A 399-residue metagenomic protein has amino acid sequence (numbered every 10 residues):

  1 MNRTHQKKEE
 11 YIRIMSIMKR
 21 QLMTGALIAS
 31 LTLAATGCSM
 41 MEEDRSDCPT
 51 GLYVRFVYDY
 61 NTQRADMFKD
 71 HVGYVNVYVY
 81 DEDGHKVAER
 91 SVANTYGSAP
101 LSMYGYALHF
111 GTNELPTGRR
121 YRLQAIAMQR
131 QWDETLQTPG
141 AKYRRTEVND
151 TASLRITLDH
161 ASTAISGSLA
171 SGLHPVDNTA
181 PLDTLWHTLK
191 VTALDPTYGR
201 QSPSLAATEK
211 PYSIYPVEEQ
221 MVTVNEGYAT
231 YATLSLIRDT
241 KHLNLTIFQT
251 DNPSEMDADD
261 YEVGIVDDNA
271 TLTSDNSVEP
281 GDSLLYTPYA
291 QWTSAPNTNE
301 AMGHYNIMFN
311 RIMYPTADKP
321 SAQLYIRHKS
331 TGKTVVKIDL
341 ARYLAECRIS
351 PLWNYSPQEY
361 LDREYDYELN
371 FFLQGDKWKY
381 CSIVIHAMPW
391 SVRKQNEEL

Functional and structural regions predicted by a protein language model:
N2-H5, Y11: Intrinsic-disorder-associated, low-complexity terminal segments enriched in Asp/Asn/His/Tyr and depleted of Lys/Arg
H5-K7, M40-A152, R348-L399: Acidic/polar, low-complexity intrinsically disordered N-terminal segments immediately downstream of a Sec signal
I12-A26: Bacterial N-terminal signal peptides that target proteins for export
A35-G37: C-terminal motif of bacterial Sec signal peptides marking the signal peptidase cleavage site
S46-T50, K69-H71, L115-R119, E226-Y228 (+3 more regions): Solvent-exposed loop and beta-edge segments used for protein-protein assembly and interaction
N76-Q137, E255-L352, L399: Tryptophan-paired
K86-L236: Short, low-hydrophobicity acidic/polar segments
V176-Y305: Acidic, serine/threonine- and glycine-rich low-complexity intrinsically disordered segments that serve as flexible
